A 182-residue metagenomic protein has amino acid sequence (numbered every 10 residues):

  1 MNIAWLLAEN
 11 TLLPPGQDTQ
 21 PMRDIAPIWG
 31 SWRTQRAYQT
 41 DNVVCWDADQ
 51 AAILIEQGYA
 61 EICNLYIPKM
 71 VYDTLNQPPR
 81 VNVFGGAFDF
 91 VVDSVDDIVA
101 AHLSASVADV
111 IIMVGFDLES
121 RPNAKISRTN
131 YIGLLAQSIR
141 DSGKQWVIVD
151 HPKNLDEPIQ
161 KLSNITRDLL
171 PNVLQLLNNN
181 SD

Functional and structural regions predicted by a protein language model:
M1-D182: Metal-ion/cofactor- or nucleotide/acyl-coenzyme-handling active-site neighborhoods
